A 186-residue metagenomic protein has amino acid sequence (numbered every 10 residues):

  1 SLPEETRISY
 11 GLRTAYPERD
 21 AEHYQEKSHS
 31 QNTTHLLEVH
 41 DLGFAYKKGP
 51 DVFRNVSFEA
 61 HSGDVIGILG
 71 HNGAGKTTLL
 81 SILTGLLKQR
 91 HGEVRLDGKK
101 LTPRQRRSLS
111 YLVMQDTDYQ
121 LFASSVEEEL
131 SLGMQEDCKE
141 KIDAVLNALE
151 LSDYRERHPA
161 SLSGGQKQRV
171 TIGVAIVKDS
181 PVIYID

Functional and structural regions predicted by a protein language model:
L69-H71: The feature captures the beta-strand-to-loop junction immediately N-terminal to the Walker
T84: Helix-to-loop junction immediately C-terminal to a conserved catalytic motif
G92-R106, S110: Conserved ABC transporter NBD signature motif
K139-Y154: Conserved ABC ATPase "signature" region
H158-L162, Q166: Conserved ABC ATPase signature
I172: Hydrophobic anchor residue at the start of the ABC signature
I183-D186: Catalytic Walker B motif of ABC-type/P-loop ATPase nucleotide-binding domains
